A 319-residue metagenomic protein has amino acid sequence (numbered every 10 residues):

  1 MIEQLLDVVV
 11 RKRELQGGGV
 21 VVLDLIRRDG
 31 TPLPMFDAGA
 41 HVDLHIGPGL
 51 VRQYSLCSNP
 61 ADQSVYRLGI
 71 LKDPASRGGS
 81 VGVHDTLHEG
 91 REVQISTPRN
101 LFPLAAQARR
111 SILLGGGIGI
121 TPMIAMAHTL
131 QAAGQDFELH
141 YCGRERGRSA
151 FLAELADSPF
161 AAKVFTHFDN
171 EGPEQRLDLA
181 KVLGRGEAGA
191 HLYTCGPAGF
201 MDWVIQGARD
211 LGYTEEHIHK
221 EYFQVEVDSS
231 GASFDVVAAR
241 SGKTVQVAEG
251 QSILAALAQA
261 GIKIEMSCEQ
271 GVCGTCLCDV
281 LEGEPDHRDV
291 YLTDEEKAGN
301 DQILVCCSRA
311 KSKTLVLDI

Functional and structural regions predicted by a protein language model:
I2-E92, R109, G143-R146: Ferredoxin-reductase
D37-A40, S229-F234, V272-G274: A short, compositionally biased
G47, P98-R99, L281: Short, surface-exposed secondary-structure boundary micro-motifs
V81-D228, A232-A239, Q246: FNR/FR-type flavoprotein reductase catalytic core
A232-E265: C-terminal accessory/binding modules appended to enzymatic or scaffolding proteins
A258-A260, E265, G274-I319: Iron-sulfur (Fe-S) cluster-binding segments and ferredoxin-like electron-carrier domains, especially [2Fe-2S]
